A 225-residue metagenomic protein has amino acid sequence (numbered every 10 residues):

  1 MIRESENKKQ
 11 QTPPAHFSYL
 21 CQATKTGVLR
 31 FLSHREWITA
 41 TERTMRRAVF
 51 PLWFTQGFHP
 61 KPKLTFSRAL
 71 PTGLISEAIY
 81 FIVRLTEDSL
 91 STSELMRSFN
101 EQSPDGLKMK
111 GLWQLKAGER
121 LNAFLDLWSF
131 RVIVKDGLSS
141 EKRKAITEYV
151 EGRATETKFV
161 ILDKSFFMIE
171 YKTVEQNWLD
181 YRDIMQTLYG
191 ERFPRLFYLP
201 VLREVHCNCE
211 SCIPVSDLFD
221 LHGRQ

Functional and structural regions predicted by a protein language model:
M1, R143-Q225: Core RNA-modification/binding signature centered on pseudouridine synthases
M1-P13: Charged, low-complexity intrinsically disordered regulatory segments in eukaryotic signaling
I2, Q22-T24, V28, L32-H34 (+2 more regions): Extended, well-folded interaction surfaces typified by the phenylalanyl-tRNA synthetase beta subunit core
Q10-T24: Residues forming anionic-ligand binding surfaces in small-molecule and nucleic-acid pockets of primarily soluble enzymes
A23, V83-S89, V132-G137, I169-Q176: Short beta-strand-to-loop capping motifs
V28, W53-L85: Short, charge-patterned binding micro-sites
E77-R131: Ordered, amphipathic secondary-structure segments that act as subunit-interaction surfaces in large macromolecular
